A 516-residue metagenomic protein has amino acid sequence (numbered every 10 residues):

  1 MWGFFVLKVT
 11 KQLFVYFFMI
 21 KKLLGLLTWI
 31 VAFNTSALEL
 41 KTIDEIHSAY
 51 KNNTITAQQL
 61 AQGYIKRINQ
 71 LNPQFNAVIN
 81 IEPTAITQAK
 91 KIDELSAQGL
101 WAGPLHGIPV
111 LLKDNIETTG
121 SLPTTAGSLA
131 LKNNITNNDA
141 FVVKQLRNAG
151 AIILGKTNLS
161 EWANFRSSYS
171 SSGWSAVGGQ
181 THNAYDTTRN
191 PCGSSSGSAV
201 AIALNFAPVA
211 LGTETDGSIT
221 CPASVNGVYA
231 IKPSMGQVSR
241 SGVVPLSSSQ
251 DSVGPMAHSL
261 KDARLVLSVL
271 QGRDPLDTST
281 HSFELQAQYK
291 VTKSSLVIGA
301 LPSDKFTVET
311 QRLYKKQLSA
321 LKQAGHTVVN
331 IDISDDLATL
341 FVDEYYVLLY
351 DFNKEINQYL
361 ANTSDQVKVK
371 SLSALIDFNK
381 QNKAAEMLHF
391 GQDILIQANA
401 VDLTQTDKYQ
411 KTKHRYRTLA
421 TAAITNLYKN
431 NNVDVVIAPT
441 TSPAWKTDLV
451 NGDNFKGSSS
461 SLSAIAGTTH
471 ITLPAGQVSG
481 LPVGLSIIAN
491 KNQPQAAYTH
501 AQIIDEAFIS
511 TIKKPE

Functional and structural regions predicted by a protein language model:
I20-L26: Sec-dependent signal peptide recognition, specifically the positively charged N-region followed immediately by
A32-N34: N-terminal signal peptide c-region/cleavage motif recognized by signal peptidases
L38-D216, S234, S295, S319 (+1 more regions): Gly/Ser-rich catalytic/binding loops embedded in alpha/beta enzyme cores
N53, G107, I396-E516: Glycine-rich, small-residue loops and helix-cap segments that act as flexible hinges at active-site edges
H106-A126, S295-G299, Y350-T418, T472-P482: Short helix-loop capping/hinge segments that flank enzyme active sites or metal/cofactor-binding pockets
A126-S128, H182-T187, S194, V243-S252 (+2 more regions): Flexible glycine/proline-enriched surface loops and loop-helix/loop-strand junctions
K232-Q317, A324, F508-E516: A short helix-breaking turn/cap at a secondary-structure junction
L260-S282, K305-A338, L349-Q381: Acidic-enriched catalytic cores of C-N bond-cleaving enzymes acting on peptides and small amides
